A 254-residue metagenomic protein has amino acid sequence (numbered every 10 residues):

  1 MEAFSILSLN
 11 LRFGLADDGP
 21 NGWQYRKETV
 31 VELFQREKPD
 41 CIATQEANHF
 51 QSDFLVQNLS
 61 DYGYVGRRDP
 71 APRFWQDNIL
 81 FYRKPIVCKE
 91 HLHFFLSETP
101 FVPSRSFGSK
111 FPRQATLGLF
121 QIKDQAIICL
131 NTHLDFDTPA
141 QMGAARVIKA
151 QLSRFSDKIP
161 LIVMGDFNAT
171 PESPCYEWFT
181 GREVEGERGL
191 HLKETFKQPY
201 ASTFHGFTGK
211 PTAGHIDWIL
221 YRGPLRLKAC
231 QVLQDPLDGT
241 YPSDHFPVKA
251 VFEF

Functional and structural regions predicted by a protein language model:
M1-N58, P70-W75, F254: N-terminal, active-site-proximal structural segment of metallo-dependent hydrolase catalytic domains
A3-A16, E90-F94, L117, A126-D135: Active-site-proximal beta-strand elements of phosphoester/diester hydrolases
R12, N48, H133-D135, F167-T170 (+1 more regions): Catalytic metal-binding/acid-base residues of hydrolase active sites
L15-D18, L96-F107, N131-P139: Surface-exposed cleft-lining segments at the edges of enzyme active sites
C41-A126, Q231: Structured beta-strand-rich core segments of catalytic domains in phosphoester-bond hydrolases
A43-Q45, R67, I162-D166, E194-F196: Active-site neighborhood of phospho(di)ester-bond hydrolases with catalytic His/Asp-centered motifs
A115-I122, A126-L130, A140-A169, Y176-W178: His/acidic metal-ligating clusters that form di-metal
T138-P139, S153-L161, A169-F254: Metal-dependent phosphoester-hydrolase catalytic domains
